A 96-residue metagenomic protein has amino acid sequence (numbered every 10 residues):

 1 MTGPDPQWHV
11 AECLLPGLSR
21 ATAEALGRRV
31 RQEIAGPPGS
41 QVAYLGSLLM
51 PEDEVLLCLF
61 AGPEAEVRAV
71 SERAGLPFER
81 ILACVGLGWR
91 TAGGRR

Functional and structural regions predicted by a protein language model:
M1-G36, M50, E54, L87-R96: Short S/T/G/P-rich N-terminal loop/turn motif that feeds into the first structured element of a domain
V10-C13, L45-V70: Short, well-ordered beta-strand segments in beta-rich or mixed alpha/beta enzyme and ligand-binding folds
A25-R29, G39-Q41, A61-A65: Short amphipathic alpha-helical surface micro-motifs
A35-L45: Short amphipathic beta-strand starts and helix->beta connectors
A61-L87: An amphipathic, aromatic/His-enriched active-site/gating alpha helix that lines ligand/cofactor pockets
